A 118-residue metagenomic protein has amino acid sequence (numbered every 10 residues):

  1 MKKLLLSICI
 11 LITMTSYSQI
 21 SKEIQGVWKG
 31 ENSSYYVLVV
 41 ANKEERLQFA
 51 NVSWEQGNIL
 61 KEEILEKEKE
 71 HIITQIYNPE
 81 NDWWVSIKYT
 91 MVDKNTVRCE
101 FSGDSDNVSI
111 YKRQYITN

Functional and structural regions predicted by a protein language model:
L4-M14: Sec-dependent N-terminal signal peptides
Y17-K29, A41-K43, I116-N118: N-terminal helix-cap/turn-to-beta initiation motif at the start of protein domains
W28-G30, F49-V52, I72-P79, C99-S102: Short beta-strand segments that buttress and anchor functional surface loops
S33-H71: N-terminal glycine/threonine-rich, aromatic-flanked beta-hairpin/loop signature
V39-N42, Y89-V92, R113-Y115: Aromatic-rich beta-strand edge motifs centered on tyrosine
E63-L65, E100-N118: Edge beta-strand at a domain terminus
E68, M91-N95: Residue-level recognition of beta-strand termini and adjacent short loop/turns
